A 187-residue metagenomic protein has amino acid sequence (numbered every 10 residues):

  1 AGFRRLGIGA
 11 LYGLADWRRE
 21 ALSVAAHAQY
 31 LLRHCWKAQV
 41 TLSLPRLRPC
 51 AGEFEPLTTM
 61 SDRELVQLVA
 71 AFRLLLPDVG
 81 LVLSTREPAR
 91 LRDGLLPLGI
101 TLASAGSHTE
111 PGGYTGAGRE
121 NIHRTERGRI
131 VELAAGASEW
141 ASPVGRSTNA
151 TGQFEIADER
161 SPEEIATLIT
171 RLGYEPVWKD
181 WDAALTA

Functional and structural regions predicted by a protein language model:
A1-A10: Radical SAM/AdoMet-radical enzyme domain recognition
A10-G13, L47: Short linear capping/connector segments at secondary-structure termini
Y12-H27, V82-R86: Active-site glycine- and acidic-residue-rich loops that bind and position anionic ligands or nucleotide-like cofactors
L22, R33-A187: Auxiliary Fe-S-binding modules of radical SAM enzymes
Y30: Conserved binding/catalytic microenvironments
